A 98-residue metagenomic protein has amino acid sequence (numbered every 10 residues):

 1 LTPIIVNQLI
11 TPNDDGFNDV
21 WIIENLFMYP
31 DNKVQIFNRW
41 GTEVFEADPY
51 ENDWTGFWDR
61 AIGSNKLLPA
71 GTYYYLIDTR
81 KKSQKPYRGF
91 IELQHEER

Functional and structural regions predicted by a protein language model:
L1-R98: Short loop/turn motifs at secondary-structure boundaries
